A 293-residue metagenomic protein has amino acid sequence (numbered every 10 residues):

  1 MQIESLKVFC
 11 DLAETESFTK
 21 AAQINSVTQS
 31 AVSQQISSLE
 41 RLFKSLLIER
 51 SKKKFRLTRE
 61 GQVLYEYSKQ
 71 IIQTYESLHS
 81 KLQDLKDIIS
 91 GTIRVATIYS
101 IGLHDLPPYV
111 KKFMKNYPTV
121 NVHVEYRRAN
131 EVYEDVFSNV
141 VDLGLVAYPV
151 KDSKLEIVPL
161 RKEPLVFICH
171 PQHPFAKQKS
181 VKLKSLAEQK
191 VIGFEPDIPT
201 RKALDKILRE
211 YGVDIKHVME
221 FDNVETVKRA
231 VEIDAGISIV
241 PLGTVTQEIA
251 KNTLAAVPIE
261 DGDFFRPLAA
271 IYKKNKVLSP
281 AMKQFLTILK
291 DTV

Functional and structural regions predicted by a protein language model:
C10-T28: Short helix-boundary/capping micro-motifs
L39-E40, F113: Conserved amphipathic alpha-helical core elements
E40-R59: A short LG(V/I)-centered, amphipathic sequence patch enriched for acidic residue(s) preceding the LG motif
K86, S90-S153, E220: Central regulatory/effector-binding core of bacterial HTH transcription factors
D105, A255-V293: A late-sequence structural motif
R128-Y133, F137-V141, V146-A147, T200-V257: Hydrophobic hinge/microswitch elements
D152-L165, C169-V191, P196: Flexible hinge/capping segments at coil-to-helix
F175-A176, K190-Y211, L278-T287, V293: Secondary-structure junction motif
